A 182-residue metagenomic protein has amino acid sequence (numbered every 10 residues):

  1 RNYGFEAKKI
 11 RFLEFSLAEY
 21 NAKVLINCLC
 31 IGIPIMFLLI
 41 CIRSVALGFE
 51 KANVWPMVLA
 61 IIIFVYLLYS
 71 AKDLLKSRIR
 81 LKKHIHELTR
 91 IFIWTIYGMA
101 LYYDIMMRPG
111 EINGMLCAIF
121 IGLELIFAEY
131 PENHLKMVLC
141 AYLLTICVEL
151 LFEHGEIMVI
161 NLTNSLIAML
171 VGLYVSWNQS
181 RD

Functional and structural regions predicted by a protein language model:
R1-K9: Short, charged cytosolic
L17-C30: N-terminal membrane topogenic signal
C30-L123, C140-I146: Hydrophobic transmembrane alpha-helices and their membrane-interface boundaries in multi-pass, membrane-anchored
H86-R90, I157, N161, S165: Residue-level signature of transmembrane alpha-helical entry/exit and packing/kink sites in multi-pass membrane
M99-E111, A128, L151-V159: Membrane-interface helix caps and helix-loop-helix hairpins in membrane proteins
N113-C117, I126-A141, E156-I160: Hydrophobic alpha-helical membrane segments of integral membrane proteins
N164-D182: Juxtamembrane or sensor-core-proximal signal-transducing alpha helices that couple sensory domains to cytosolic
